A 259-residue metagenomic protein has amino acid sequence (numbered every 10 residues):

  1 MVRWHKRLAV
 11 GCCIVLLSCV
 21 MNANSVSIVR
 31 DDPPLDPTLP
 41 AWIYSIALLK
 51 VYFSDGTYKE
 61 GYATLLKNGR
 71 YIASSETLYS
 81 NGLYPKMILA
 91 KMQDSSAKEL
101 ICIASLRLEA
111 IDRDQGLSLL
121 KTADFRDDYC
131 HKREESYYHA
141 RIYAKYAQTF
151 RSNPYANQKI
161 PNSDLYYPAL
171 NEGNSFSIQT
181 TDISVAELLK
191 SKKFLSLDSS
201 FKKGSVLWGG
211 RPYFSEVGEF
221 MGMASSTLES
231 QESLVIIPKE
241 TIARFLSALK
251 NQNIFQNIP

Functional and structural regions predicted by a protein language model:
M1-W4: N-terminal secretory signal peptides that target proteins for export/translocation
G11-S18: Bacterial N-terminal signal peptides
V26-P37, P85-I88, A104-L108, R126-C130 (+1 more regions): C-terminal cap/linker of serine protease catalytic domains
P33-P34, A47-E76, I101-S105, G209-P212 (+2 more regions): A conserved glycine-rich beta-strand in the N-terminal activation segment of trypsin-fold
L39-S54, L165: A short, Trp-centered hydrophobic/proline-enriched beta-strand micro-motif
Y58-E60, K67-L117, D124-F125, S226 (+1 more regions): Catalytic-histidine neighborhood of serine endopeptidases, predominantly the chymotrypsin-like S1/PA family
G116-S118, K193-S196, S200, A248-P259: PDZ/PDZ-like groove recognition
Y129-D198, K202-W208, A224-V235: Flexible, gly/ser-rich surface segments that form the specificity/activation loops bordering the active-site cleft
